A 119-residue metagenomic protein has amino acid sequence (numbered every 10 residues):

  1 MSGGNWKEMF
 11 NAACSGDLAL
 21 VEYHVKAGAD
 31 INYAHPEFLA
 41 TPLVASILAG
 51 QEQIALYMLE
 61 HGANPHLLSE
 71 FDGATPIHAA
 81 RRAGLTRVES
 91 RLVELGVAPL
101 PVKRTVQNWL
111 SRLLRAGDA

Functional and structural regions predicted by a protein language model:
M1-E8, R81-R82, T86-A119: Ankyrin-repeat-protein effector appendages
S2-N11, A34-P42, L68-T75, V102-W109: Ankyrin-repeat boundary/"N-cap" motif
K7-Y23: Alpha-helical segment of the N-proximal tetratricopeptide repeat
M9-F10, K26, E60, I77: Short, intrinsically disordered, low-complexity terminal segments
N11-G16, V44-Q51, H78-L85, R112: Ankyrin repeat A-helix N-terminal signature
E22-D30, L56-N64, R91-A98: Ankyrin repeat domain, specifically the short helix-to-loop turn at the C-terminus of the second helix of each repeat
A45-H66, E70-F71: Short hydrophobic interaction/assembly module
A63-L85: A generic tandem-repeat structural signature
